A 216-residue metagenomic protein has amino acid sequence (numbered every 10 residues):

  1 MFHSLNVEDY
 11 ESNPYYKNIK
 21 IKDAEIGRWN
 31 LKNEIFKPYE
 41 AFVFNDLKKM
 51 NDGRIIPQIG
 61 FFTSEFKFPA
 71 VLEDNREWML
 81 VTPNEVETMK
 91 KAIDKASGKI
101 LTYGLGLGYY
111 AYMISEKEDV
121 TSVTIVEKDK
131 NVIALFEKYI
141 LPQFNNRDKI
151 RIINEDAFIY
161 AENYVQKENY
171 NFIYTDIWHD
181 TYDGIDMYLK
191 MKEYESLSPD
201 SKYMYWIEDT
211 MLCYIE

Functional and structural regions predicted by a protein language model:
M1-G27, N84-K95, K99-E216: The AdoMet/dcAdoMet-binding core of the Class I SAM-like
M1-S97: Class I S-adenosylmethionine
